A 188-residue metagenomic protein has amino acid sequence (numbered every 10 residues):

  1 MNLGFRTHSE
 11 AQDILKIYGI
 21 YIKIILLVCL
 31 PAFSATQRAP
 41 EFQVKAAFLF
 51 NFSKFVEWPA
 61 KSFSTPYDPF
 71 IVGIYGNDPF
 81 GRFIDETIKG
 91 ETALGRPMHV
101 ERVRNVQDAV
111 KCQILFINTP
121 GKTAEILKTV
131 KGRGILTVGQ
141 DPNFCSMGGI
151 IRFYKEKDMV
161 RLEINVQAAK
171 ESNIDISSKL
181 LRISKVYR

Functional and structural regions predicted by a protein language model:
M1-N2, C29: Short intrinsically disordered, low-complexity coil segments enriched in acidic
N2-G19, S34-R188: Short hydrophobic alpha-helices and adjacent helix-cap/hinge residues
Y18-A32: Bacterial N-terminal signal peptides
